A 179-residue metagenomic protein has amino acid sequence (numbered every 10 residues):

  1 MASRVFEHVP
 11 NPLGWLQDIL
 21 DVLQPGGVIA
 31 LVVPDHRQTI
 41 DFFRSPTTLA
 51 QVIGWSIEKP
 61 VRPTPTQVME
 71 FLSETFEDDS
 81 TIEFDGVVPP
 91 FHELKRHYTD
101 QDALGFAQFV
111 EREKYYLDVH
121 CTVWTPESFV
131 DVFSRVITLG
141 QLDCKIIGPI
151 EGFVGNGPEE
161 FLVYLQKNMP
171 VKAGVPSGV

Functional and structural regions predicted by a protein language model:
A2-V5: A short beta-strand submotif of the Rossmann-like class I SAM-dependent methyltransferase core that lines
E7-P10: Catalytic acidic motif of RecA-like/P-loop NTPases
L13-G14, D18-L20, Q24, V28-V175: S-adenosyl-L-methionine-dependent methyltransferase catalytic module, highlighting the catalytic core
S177-V179: Short, cationic low-complexity segments
